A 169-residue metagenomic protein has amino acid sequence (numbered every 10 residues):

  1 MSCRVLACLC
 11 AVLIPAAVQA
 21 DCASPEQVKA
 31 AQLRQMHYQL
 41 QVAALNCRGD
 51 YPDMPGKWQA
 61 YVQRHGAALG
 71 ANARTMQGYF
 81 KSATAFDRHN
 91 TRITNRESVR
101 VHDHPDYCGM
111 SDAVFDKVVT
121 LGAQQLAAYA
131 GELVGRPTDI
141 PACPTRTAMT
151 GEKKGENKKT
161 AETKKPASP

Functional and structural regions predicted by a protein language model:
M1-A7: Bacterial N-terminal signal peptides that target proteins for export
C8, Q41, T160-T163: Short amphipathic alpha-helical "recognition" segments used for binding
C10-A11, Q32-Q35, Q125-L133: Short, intrinsically disordered, charge-biased short linear motifs at domain edges
P15-A17: N-terminal signal peptide c-region/cleavage motif recognized by signal peptidases
D21-T75, D139-M149: N-terminal secretory signal peptides
Y61-P169: Compact alpha-helical subdomains of small soluble proteins
